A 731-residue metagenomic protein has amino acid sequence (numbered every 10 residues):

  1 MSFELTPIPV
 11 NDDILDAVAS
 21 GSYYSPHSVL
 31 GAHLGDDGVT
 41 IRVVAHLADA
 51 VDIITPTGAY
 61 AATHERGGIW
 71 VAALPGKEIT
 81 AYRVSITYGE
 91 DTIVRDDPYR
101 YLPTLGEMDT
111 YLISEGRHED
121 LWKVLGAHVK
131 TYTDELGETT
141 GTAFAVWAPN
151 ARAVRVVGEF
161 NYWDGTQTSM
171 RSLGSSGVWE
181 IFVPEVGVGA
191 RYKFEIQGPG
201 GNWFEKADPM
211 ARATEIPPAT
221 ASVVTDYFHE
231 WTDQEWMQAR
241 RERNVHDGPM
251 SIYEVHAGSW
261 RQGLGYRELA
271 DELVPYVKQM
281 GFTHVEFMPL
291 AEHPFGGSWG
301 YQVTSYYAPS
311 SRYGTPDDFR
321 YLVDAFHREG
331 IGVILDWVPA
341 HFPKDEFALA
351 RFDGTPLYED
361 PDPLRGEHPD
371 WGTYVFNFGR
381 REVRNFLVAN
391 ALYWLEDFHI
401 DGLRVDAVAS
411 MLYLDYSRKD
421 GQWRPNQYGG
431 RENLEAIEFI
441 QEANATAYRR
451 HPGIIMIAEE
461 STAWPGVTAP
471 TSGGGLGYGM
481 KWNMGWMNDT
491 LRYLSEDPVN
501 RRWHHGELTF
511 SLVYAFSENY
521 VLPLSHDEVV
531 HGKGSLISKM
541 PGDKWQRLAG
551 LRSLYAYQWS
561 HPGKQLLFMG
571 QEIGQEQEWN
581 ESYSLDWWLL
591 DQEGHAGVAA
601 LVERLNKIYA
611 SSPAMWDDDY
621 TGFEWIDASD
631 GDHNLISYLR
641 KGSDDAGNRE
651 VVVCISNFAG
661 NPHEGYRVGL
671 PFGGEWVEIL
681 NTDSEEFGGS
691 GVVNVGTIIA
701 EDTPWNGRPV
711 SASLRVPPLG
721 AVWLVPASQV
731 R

Functional and structural regions predicted by a protein language model:
M1-D36, H64-A148, L173-E254, R261-L264 (+1 more regions): The feature marks proteins involved in alpha-glucan
S28-H33, D37-D49, T140-A143, N150-R152 (+2 more regions): Carbohydrate-binding surface patches
I41-V43, A48-A59, V146, A151-T166 (+1 more regions): Beta-strand-rich binding/interaction modules
V43, V146, F194, V255 (+13 more regions): Conserved, mostly hydrophobic/aromatic
E78-Y82, V188-R191, G696-R731: C-terminal beta-strand-rich structural cap/linker in extracellular carbohydrate-active enzymes
Y111-G126, K130-L136, A213-E254, R492-R552 (+2 more regions): Glycine-rich phosphate/pyrophosphate-binding loop and adjacent beta-alpha nucleotide/cofactor-binding cores
A211-A221, Y227-I252, H256-E432, I698 (+1 more regions): Substrate-binding/active-site clefts of carbohydrate-active enzymes
P218, H399-D401, K419-S584, L589 (+4 more regions): Conserved alpha/beta catalytic core and glycan-binding cleft of carbohydrate-active enzymes
